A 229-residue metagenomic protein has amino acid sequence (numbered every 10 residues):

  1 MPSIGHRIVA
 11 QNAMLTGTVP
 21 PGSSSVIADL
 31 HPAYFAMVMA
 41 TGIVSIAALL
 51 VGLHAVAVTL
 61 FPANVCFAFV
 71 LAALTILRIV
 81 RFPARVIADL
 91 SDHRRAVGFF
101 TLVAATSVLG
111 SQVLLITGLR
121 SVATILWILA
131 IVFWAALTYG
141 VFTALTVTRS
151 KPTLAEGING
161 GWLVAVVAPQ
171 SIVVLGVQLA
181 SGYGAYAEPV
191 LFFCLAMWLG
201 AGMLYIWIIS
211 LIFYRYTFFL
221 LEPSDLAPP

Functional and structural regions predicted by a protein language model:
M1-T16: Short, intrinsically disordered terminal tails adjacent to the first/last structured region
L15-I46, F61, P83-S111, W127-A130 (+4 more regions): Juxtamembrane helix-loop boundaries in multi-pass membrane proteins
G42-L49, L71-T75: Alpha-helical transmembrane segments of multi-pass membrane proteins
A47-V58, V113-V122, G176-F192: Helix-coil boundary and interhelical linker segments in multi-pass alpha-helical membrane proteins
T59-A73, V122-A136, F192-Y205: Structural signature of hydrophobic alpha-helical transmembrane segments
A68-V86: Juxtamembrane transmembrane-helix boundary signature
A72, I209-F219: Predominantly late transmembrane helices and immediately cytosolic-facing juxtamembrane segments
Y139-L145: Membrane-water interface at the C-terminal end of transmembrane alpha helices
